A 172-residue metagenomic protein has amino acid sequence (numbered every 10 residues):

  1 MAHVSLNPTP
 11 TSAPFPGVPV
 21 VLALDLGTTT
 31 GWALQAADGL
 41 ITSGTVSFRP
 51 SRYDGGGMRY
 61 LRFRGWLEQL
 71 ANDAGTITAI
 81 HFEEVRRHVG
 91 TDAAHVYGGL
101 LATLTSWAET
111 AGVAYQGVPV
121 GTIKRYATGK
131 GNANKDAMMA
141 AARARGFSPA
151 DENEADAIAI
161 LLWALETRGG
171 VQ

Functional and structural regions predicted by a protein language model:
M1-Q172: Phosphate- and other anionic-substrate recognition elements at nucleic-acid/protein interfaces
